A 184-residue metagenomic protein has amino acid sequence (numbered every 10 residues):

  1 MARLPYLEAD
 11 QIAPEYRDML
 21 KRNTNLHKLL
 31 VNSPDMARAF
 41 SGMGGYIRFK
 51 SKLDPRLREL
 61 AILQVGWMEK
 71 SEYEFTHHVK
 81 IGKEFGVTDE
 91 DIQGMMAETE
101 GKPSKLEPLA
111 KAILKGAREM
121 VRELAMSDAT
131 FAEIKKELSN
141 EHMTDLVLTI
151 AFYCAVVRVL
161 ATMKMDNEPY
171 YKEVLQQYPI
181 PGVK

Functional and structural regions predicted by a protein language model:
M1-K184: Hydrophobic alpha-helical segments
